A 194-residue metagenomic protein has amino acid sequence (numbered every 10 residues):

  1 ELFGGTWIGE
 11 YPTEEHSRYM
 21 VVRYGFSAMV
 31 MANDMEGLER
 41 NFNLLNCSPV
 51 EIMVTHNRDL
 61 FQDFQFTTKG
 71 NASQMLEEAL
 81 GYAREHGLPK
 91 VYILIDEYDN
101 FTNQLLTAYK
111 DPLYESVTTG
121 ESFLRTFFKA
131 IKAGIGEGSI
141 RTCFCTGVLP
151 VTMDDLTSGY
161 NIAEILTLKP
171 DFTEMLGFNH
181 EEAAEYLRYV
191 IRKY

Functional and structural regions predicted by a protein language model:
E1-Y194: Phosphate-binding site recognition
